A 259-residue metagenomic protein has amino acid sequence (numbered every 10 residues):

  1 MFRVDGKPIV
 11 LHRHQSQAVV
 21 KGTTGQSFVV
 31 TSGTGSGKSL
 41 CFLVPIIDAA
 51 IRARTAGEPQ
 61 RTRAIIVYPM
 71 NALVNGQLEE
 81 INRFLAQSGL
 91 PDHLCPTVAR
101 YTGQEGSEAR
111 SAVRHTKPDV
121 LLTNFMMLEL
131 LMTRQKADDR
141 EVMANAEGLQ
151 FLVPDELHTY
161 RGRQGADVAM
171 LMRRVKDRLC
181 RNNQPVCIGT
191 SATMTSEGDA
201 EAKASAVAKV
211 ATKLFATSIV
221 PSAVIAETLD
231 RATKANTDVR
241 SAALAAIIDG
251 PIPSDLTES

Functional and structural regions predicted by a protein language model:
M1-S259: N-terminal helicase ATP-binding lobe
